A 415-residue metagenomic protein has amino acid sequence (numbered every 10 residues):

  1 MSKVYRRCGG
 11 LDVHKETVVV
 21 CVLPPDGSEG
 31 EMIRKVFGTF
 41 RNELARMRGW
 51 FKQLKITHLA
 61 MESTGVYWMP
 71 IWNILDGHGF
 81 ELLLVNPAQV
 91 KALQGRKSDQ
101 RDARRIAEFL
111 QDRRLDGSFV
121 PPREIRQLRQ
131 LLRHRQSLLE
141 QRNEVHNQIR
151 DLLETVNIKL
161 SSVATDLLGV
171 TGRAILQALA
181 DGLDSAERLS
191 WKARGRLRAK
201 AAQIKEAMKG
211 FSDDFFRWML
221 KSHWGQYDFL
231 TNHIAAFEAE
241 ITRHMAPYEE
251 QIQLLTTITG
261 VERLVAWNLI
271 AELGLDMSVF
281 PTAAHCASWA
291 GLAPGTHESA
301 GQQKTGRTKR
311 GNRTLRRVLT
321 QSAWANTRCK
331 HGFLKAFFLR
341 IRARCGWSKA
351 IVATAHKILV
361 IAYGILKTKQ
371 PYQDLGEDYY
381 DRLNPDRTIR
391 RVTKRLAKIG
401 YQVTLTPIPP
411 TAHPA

Functional and structural regions predicted by a protein language model:
M1-A415: A detector of single, family-specific signature residues that are central to catalytic or substrate-handling motifs
